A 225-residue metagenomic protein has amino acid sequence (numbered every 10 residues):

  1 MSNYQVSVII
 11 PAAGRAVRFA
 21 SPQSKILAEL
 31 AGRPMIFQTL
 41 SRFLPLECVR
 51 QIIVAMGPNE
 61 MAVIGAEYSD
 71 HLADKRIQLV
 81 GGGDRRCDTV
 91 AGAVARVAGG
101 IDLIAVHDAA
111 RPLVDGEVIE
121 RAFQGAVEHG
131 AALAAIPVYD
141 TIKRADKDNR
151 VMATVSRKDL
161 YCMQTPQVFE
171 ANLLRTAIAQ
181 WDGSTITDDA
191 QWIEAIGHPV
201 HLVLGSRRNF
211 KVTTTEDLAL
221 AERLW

Functional and structural regions predicted by a protein language model:
S2-M61: N-terminal glycine-rich phosphate-binding loop and ensuing alpha1 helix
I10, I36, A93, H107-D108 (+3 more regions): Residue-level signal for inorganic ion chemistry
A28, F210-W225: Short, basic/aromatic-enriched C-terminal tail that caps enzymatic domains
V49, I101, V127-A131, H198 (+1 more regions): Short, high-confidence coil segments that cap the C-terminus of an alpha-helix and link into the following beta-strand
M61-E67: Acidic helix N-cap motif at the loop->helix transition within catalytic regions of sugar-transfer enzymes
S69-L103, G183: Short phosphate-binding loop-to-helix
I101, H107-A110, T165: Short acidic donor-binding/metal-coordinating loop in glycosyltransferase active sites
L113-V203: Conserved core of the sugar-phosphate nucleotidyltransferase
